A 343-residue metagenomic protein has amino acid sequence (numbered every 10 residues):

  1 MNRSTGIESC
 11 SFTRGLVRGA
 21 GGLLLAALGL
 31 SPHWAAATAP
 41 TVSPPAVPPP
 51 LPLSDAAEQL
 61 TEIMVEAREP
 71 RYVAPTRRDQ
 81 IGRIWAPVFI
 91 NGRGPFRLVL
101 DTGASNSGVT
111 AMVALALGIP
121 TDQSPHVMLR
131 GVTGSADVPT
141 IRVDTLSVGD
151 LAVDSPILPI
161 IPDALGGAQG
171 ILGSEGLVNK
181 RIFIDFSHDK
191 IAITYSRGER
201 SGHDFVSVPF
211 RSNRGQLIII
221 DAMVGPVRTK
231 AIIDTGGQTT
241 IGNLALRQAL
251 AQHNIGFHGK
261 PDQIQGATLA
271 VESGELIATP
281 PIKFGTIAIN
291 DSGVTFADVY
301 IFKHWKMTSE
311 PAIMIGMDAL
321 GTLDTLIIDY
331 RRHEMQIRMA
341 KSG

Functional and structural regions predicted by a protein language model:
N2, W34-G343: Pepsin/retropepsin-fold aspartyl endopeptidases
N2-G21: Twin-arginine (Tat) signal peptide motif
G19-P32: Bacterial N-terminal signal peptides
